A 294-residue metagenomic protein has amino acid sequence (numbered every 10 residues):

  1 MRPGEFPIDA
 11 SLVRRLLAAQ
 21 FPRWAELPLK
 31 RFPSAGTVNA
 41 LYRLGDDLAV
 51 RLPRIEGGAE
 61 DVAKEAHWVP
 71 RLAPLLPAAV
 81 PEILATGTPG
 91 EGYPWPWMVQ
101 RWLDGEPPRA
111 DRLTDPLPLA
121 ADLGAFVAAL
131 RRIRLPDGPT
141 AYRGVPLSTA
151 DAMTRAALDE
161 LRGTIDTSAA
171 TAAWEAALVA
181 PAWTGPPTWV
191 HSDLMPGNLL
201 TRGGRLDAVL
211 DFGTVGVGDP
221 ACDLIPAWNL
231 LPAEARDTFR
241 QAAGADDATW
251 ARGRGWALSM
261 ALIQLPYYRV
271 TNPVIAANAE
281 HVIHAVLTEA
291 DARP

Functional and structural regions predicted by a protein language model:
M1-R23: Juxta-kinase regulatory segment immediately upstream of eukaryotic protein kinase catalytic domains
R2-F6, E26-A152, A156-D166, A292: ATP-binding pocket architecture of kinase catalytic cores
A10-R14, A66, A233, D237: Short, surface-exposed alpha-helical segments at coil->helix boundaries
T37, P108, A121, T214-V217 (+1 more regions): Helix-rich C-terminal or lid/interface subdomains of diverse kinases
T37-L44, V50, I83, W174-L224: Active-site acidic catalytic loop and adjacent metal/ATP-binding pocket of ATP-dependent phosphoryl transfer enzymes
G45-L48, P77, G204, N229-P232 (+1 more regions): Short glycine/proline-enriched coil/turn segments at helix->beta-strand junctions
D111-R112, A157-T188: ATP-dependent phospho-/nucleotidyl transfer catalytic cores
